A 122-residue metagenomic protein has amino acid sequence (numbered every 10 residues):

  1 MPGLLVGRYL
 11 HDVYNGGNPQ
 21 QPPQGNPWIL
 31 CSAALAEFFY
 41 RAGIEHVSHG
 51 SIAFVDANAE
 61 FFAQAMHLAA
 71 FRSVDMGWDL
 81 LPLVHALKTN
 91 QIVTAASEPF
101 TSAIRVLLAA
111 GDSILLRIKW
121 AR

Functional and structural regions predicted by a protein language model:
M1-L30, Y40-I44, I52-M76, V93 (+1 more regions): Extended glycan-interaction surfaces of carbohydrate-active proteins
L83-L87: Amphipathic alpha-helical coiled-coil segments
